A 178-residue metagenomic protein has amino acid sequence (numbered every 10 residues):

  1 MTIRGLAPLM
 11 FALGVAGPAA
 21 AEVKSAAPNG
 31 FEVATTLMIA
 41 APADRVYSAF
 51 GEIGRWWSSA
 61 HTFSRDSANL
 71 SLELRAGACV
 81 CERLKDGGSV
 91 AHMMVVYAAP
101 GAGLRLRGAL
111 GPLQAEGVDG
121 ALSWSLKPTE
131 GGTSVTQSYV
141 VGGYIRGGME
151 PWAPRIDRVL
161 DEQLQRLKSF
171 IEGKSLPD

Functional and structural regions predicted by a protein language model:
M1-G5: Positively charged n-region of N-terminal signal peptides that target proteins for export
L6-A16: Bacterial N-terminal signal peptides
P18-S71: Hydrophobic ligand-binding cavity/cleft-lining segments
T35-L37, A91-Y97, G120-P128: Hydrophobic/aromatic beta-strand elements that line small-molecule binding cavities or substrate pockets in beta-rich
D44, S48, R158-D161, Q165 (+1 more regions): Solvent-exposed, polar/charged alpha-helical surfaces in well-ordered, non-transmembrane soluble domains, broadly
V46-A49, V80, V95, L106 (+2 more regions): Hydrophobic pocket/interface hotspot
R55, R65-G111, G173-K174, D178: Glycine-rich portal/gate segments that line the openings of hydrophobic small-molecule binding cavities
G111-R158: Beta-strand/loop substructures that line and gate deep hydrophobic ligand-binding cavities in soluble
